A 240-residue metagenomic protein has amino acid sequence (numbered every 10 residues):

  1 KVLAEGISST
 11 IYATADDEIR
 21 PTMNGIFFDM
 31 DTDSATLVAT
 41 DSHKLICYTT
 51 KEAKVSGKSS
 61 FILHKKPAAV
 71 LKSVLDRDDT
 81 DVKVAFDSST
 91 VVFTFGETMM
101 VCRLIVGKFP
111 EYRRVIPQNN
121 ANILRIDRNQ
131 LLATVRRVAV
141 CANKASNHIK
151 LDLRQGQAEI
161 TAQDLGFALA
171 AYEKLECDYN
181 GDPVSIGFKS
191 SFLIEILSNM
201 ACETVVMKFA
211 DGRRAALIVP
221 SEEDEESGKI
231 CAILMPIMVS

Functional and structural regions predicted by a protein language model:
K1-T49, A53-I105, N120-S240: DNA polymerase processivity clamps
K108: Glycine-rich, pocket-lining loop/helix-strand segments that form or immediately flank
V115-N119: Bateman (tandem CBS) regulatory domains
